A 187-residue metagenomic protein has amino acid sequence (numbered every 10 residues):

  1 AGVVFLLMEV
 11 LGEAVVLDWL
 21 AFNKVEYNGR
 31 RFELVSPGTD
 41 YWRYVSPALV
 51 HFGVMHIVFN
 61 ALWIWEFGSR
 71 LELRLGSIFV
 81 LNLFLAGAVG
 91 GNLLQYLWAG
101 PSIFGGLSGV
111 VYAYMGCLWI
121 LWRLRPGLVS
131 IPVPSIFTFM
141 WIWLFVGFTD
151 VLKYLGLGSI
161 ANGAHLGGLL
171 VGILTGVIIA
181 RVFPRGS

Functional and structural regions predicted by a protein language model:
A1-S187: A detector for small-residue-rich transmembrane helices and their helix-helix packing motifs
